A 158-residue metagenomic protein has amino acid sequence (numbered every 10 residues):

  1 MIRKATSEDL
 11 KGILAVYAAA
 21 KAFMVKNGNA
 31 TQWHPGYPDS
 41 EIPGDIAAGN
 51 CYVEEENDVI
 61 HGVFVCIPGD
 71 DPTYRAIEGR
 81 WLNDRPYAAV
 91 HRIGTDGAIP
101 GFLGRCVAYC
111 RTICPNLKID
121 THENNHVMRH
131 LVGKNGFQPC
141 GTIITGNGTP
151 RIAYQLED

Functional and structural regions predicted by a protein language model:
M1-A15: A short beta-loop-alpha structural element at the N-terminal edge of CoA-dependent acyl/N-acetyltransferase catalytic
K21-E41: Conserved GNAT-fold acetyl-CoA-binding loop/helix
A48-F64: Conserved beta-hairpin
V65-A98: Conserved acyl-donor/pantetheine-binding loop and adjacent beta-alpha core of acyl/acetyltransferases and related
T95-T112, R129-K134: Conserved acetyl-CoA-binding loop-helix of GNAT-fold acetyltransferases
T112-N124: Conserved GNAT acetyl-CoA-binding A-motif
N124-G141, T149: Conserved active-site alpha-helix within GNAT-family acetyltransferase domains
T145-D158: C-terminal "cap" of GNAT-fold acetyltransferases
